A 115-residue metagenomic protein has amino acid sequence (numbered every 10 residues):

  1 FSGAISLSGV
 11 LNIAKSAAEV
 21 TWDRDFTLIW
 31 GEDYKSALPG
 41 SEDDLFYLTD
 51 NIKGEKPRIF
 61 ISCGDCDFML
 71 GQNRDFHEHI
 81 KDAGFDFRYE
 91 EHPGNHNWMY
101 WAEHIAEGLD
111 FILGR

Functional and structural regions predicted by a protein language model:
F1-R115: Non-catalytic cap/lid and distal C-terminal segments of serine-dependent acyl enzymes
